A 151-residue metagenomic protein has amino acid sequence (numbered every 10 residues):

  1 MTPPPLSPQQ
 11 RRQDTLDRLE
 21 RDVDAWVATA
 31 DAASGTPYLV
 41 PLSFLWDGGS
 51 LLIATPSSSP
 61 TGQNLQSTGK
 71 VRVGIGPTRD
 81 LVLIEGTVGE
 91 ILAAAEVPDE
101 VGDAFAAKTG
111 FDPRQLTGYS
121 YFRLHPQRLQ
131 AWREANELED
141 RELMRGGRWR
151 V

Functional and structural regions predicted by a protein language model:
M1-Q10, D80-V151: Charged, gly/pro-rich active-site loop segments
P3-W26: Short, basic/aromatic recognition patches
R11-D14, Y38-V40, S58, T109: A generic local structural motif
L16, A25, G74-G76, F122 (+1 more regions): Hydrophobic small-molecule pocket/channel-lining residues, especially in calycin-type beta-barrels
L16-D17, S43, Q63, D112-R114: Short secondary-structure boundary/capping segments
D22-S57, Q63-L65, V71-I75, L83-E85: Short beta-strand segments
V23-D24, K70, G110, L129: Generic structural signal for secondary-structure transition and capping sites
Q66-V71, D103, A107: Short, intrinsically disordered, mixed-charge
